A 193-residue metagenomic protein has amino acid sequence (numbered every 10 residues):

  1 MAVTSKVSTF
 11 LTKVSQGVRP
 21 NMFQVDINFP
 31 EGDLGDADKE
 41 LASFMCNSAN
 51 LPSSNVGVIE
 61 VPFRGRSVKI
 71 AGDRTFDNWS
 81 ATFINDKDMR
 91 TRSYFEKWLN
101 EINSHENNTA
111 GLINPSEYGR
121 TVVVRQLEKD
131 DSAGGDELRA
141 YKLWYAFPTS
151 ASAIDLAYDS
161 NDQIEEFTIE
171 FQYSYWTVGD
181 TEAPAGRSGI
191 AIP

Functional and structural regions predicted by a protein language model:
M1-P193: Glycine-rich, low-complexity intrinsically disordered segments
